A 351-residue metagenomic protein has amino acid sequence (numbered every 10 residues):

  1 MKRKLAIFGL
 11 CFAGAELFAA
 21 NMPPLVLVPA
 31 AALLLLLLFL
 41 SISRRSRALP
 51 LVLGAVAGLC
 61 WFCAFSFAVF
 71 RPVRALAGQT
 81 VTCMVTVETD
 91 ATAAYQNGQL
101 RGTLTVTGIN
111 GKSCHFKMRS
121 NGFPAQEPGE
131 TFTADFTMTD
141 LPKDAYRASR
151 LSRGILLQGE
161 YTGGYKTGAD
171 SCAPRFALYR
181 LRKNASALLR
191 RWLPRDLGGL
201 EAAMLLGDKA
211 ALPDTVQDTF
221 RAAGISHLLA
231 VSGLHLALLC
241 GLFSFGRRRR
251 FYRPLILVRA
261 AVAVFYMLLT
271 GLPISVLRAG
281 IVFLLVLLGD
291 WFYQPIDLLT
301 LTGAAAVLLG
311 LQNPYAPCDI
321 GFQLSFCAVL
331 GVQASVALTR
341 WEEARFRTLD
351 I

Functional and structural regions predicted by a protein language model:
M1-A75, R345: N-terminal leader/targeting segments
M1-R3, S41-L49, R247-P254, G289-T300: Membrane-helix interface "capping/anchor" motifs
F8-L17, A32-L37, A237-F243, R259-M267 (+2 more regions): Hydrophobic, membrane-inserted alpha-helices
G9-A13, P24, L272-I351: Internal transmembrane alpha-helical bundles of multi-pass membrane proteins
G78-Q96: Structural detector for short beta-strands of small beta-barrel domains
C83-T89, P128-A145: Flexible glycine-rich surface loops and low-complexity tracts that mediate binding to linear polymers
G111-Q126: Beta-strand/loop nucleic-acid-binding surfaces
G154-V282, L287-L288: Aromatic-rich juxtamembrane segments at the membrane interface
